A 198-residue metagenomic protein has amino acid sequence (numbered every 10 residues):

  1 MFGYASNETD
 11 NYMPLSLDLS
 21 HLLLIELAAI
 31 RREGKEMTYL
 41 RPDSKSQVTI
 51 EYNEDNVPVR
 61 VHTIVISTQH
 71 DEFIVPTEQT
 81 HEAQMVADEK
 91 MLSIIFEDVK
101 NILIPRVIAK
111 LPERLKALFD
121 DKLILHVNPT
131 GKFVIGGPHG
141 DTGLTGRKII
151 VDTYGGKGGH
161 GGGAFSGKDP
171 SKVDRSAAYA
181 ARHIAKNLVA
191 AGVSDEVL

Functional and structural regions predicted by a protein language model:
M1-I135: Glycine-rich, mobile lid/loop segments that gate access to catalytic sites or pores
M1-T9, V134-G159, G163: Conserved phosphate/anionic-ligand binding catalytic regions in large, soluble enzymes, centered on
L17, S93, E97, T145-K148 (+1 more regions): Conserved structured core elements
I25-L27, F73-V75, I149-T153, R175-A178: Glycine-rich loops and low-complexity Gly/Arg-rich segments that provide flexible linkers or classic glycine-based
S44-S46, H62-I64, D121-L125, P129-G131 (+5 more regions): Structural beta-strand/beta-sheet cores of well-ordered domains, especially the beta-sheet scaffolds that support
Y52-D55, K148-T153, V197-L198: Short, functional N-terminal and low-complexity linear motifs
P105, A109, E113, G156-H160 (+1 more regions): Conserved helix-loop functional segments at active or binding sites
D152, G159-L198: Hydrophobic alpha-helical bundle architecture
